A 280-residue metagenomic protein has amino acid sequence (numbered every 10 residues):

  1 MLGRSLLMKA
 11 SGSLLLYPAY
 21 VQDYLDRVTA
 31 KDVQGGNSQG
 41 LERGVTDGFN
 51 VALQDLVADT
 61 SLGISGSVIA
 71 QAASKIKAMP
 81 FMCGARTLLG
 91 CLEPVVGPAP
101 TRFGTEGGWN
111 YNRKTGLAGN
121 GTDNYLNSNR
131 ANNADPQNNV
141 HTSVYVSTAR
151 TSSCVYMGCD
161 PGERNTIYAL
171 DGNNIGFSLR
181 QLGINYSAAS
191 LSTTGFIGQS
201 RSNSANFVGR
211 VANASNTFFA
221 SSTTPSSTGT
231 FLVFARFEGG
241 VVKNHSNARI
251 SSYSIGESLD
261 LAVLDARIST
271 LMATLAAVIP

Functional and structural regions predicted by a protein language model:
M1-P280: Polar, enzyme-active/binding microenvironments
